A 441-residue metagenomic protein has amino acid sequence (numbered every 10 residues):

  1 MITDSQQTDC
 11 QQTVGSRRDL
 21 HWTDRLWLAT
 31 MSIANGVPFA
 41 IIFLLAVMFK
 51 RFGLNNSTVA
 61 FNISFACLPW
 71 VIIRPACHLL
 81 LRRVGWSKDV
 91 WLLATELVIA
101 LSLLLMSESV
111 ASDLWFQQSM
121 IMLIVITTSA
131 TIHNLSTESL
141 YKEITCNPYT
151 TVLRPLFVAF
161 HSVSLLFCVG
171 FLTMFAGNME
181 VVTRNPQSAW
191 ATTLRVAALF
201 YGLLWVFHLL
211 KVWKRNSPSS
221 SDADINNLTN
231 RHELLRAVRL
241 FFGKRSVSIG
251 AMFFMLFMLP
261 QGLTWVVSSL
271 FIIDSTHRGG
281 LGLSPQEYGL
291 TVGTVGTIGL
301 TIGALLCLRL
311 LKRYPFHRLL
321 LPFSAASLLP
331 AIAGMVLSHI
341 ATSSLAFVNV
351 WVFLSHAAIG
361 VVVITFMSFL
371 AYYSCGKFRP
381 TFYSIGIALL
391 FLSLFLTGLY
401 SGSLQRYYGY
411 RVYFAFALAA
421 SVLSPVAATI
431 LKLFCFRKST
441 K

Functional and structural regions predicted by a protein language model:
Q11-H21, P218-G250: Juxtamembrane intracellular "pre-TM" segments in multi-pass secondary transporters
V14-W70, I249-F253, F257-S275: Helix-loop boundary and gating motifs at the non-cytosolic
P69-I73, Y288-K312, F323, S327-P330 (+1 more regions): Transmembrane alpha-helices of Major Facilitator/SLC transporters
I73-W86, I302-R318, Q405-R406: Helix-to-loop junctions at the C-terminal end of transmembrane segments in multipass secondary transporters
A94-L114, A325-S343: C-terminal ends and interior cores of transmembrane alpha-helices in multi-pass membrane transporters/permeases
V152-G177, I387-G398: Glycine-rich segments within core transmembrane alpha-helices of 12-TM secondary carriers
R318-T365: C-terminal transmembrane helical hairpin of 12-TM major facilitator-type secondary transporters
Y373-R406: A late C-terminal transmembrane helix in Major Facilitator Superfamily
